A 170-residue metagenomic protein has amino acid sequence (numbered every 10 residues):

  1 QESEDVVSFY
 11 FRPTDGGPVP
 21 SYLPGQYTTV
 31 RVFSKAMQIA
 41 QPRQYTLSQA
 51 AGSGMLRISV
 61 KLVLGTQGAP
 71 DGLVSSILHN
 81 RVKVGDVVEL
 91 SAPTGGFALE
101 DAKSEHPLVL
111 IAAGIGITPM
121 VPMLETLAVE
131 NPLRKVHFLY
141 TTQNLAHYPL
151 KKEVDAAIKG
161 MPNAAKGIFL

Functional and structural regions predicted by a protein language model:
Q1-V87, T142-N144, D155, F169-L170: Ferredoxin-reductase
L47, I117-V129: Histidine-anchored nucleotide/phosphate-binding helix
A92-E105: A short, basic/flexible loop-to-alpha-helix module at the beginning of a structural domain
E105, V129-V136: Conserved S-adenosyl-L-methionine
V109-I111: Conserved beta-strand elements of the Class I
L127-N131, A157-I158: Active-site catalytic pocket residues across diverse enzymes, especially alpha/beta-hydrolases
K135-L170: Reductase modules of NAD(P)H-dependent flavoproteins
